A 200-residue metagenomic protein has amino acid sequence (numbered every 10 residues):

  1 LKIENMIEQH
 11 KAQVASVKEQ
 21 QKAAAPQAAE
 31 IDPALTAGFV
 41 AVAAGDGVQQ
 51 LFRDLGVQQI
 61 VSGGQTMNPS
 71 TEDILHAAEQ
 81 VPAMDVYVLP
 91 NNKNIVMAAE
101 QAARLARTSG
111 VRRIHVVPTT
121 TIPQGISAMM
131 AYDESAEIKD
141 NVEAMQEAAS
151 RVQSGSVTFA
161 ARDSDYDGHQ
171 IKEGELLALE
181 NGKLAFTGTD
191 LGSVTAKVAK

Functional and structural regions predicted by a protein language model:
L1-K200: N-terminal loops that bind phosphate or other acidic moieties and the adjacent beta-alpha structural core
